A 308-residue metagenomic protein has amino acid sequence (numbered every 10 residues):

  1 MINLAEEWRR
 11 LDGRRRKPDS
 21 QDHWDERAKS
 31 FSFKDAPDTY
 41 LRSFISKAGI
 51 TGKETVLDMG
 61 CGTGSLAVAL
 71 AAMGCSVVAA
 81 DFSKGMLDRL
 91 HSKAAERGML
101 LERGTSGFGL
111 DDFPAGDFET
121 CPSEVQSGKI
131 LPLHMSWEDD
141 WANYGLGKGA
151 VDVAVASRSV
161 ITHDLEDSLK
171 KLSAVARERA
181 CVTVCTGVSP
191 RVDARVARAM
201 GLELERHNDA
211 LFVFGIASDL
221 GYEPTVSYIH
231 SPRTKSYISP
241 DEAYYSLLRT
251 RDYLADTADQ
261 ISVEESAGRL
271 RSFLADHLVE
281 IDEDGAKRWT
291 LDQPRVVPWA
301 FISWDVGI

Functional and structural regions predicted by a protein language model:
M1-T51: Conserved class I S-adenosyl-L-methionine
K53-G62: Conserved class I S-adenosyl-L-methionine
S65-D140: Class I SAM-dependent methyltransferase SAM/SAH-binding core
V151-E166: A short SAM/SAH-binding and catalytic strip from SAM-dependent methyltransferases
R177-G187: Conserved beta-strand signature within the Rossmann-like core of class I S-adenosyl-L-methionine
C185-L204: Short, glycine-/aromatic-enriched active-site segment of Class I SAM-dependent methyltransferases
R206-G221: Short alpha-helix
Y228-I308: Conserved Class I S-adenosyl-L-methionine
